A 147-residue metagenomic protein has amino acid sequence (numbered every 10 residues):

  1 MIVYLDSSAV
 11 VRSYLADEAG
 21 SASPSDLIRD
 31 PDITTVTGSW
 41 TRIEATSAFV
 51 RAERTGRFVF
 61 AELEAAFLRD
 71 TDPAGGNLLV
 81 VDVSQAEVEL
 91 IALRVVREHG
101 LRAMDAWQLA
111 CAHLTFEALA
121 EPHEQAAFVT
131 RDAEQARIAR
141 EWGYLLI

Functional and structural regions predicted by a protein language model:
M1-T41, A52-A65, Y144-L145: Short, well-structured N-terminal submotif of metal-dependent ribonuclease cores
I2, S7, E98, L109 (+1 more regions): Extended low-complexity acidic/polar segments
V10, E44-A48, I91: A general alpha-helix detector
R12, A22, L90, A136-R140: Alpha-helical elements of the RecA-like P-loop NTPase motor core of helicases
T37-I43, A103-W107: Aromatic- and histidine-enriched alpha-helix N-cap/loop-to-helix transition segments that scaffold the rims
S47-R54, H113-E117: Short glycine/serine- and small hydrophobic-enriched flexible loop segments
R51-V83: Helix-adjacent hinge/juxtasegments
G76-E134: Active-site neighborhoods of divalent-metal-dependent phosphate/nucleic-acid chemistry enzymes
